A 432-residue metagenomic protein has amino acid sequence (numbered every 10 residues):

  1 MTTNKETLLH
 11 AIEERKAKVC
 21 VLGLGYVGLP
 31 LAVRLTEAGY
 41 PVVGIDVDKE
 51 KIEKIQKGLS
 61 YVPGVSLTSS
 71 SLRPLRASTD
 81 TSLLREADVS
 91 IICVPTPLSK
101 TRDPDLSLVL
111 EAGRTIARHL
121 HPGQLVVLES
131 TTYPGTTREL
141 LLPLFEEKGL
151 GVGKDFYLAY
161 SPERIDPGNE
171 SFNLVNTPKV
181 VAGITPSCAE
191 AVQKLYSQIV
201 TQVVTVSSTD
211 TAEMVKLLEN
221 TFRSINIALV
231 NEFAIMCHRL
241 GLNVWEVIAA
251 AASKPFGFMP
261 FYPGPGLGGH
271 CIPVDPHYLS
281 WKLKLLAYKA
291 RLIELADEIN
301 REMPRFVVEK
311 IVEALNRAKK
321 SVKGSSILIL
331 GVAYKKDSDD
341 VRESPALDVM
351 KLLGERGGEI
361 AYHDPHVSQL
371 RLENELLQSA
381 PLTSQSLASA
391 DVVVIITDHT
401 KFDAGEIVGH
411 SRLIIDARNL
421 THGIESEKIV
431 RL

Functional and structural regions predicted by a protein language model:
M1-L432: Structural/interface elements that position substrates and couple domains in central-metabolism enzymes
